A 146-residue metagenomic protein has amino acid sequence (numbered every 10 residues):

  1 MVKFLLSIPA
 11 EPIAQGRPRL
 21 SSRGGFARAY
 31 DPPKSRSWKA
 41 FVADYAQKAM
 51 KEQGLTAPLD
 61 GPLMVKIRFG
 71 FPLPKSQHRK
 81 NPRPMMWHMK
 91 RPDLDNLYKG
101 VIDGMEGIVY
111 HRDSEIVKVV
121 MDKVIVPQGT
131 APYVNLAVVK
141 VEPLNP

Functional and structural regions predicted by a protein language model:
M1-P146: Acidic, proline/glycine-enriched N-terminal capping motif
